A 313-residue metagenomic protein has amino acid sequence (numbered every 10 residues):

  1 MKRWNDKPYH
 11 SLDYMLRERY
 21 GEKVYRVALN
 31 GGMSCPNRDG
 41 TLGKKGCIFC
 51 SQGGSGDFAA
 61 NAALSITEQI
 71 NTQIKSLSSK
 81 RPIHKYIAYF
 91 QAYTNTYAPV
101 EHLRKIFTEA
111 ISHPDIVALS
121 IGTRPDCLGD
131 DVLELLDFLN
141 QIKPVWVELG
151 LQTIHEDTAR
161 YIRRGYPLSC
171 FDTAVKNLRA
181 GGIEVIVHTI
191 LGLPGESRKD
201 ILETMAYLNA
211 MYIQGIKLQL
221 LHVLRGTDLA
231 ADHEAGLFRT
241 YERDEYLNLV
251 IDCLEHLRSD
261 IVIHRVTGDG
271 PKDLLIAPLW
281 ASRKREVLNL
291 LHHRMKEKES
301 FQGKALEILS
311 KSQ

Functional and structural regions predicted by a protein language model:
M1-I87: N-terminal [4Fe-4S]-dependent radical SAM core
K2-Y14, E18, K23-Y25, G215 (+1 more regions): Auxiliary Fe-S-binding modules of radical SAM enzymes
Y25-L29, Y86-A88, L119-I121, V145-L149 (+3 more regions): Hydrophobic faces of well-ordered beta-strands that scaffold small-molecule active sites in alpha/beta enzyme cores
G53-Q73, L77-V100, D115-L128, P144-C170 (+1 more regions): Core AdoMet radical
I74-L77, L128-I142, T173, L202-Y212 (+1 more regions): Short amphipathic alpha-helices and their capping/turn segments at secondary-structure boundaries
L77-S79, I106-P114, E134-P144, K176-A180: Acidic (Asp/Glu)-rich catalytic clusters
R104-T108, D137, S197-Q214, G270-H292: Short, electropositive alpha-helical surface patch
S169-D228, D244-T267: Conserved C-terminal portion of the radical SAM core fold that forms the substrate/S-adenosylmethionine-binding
